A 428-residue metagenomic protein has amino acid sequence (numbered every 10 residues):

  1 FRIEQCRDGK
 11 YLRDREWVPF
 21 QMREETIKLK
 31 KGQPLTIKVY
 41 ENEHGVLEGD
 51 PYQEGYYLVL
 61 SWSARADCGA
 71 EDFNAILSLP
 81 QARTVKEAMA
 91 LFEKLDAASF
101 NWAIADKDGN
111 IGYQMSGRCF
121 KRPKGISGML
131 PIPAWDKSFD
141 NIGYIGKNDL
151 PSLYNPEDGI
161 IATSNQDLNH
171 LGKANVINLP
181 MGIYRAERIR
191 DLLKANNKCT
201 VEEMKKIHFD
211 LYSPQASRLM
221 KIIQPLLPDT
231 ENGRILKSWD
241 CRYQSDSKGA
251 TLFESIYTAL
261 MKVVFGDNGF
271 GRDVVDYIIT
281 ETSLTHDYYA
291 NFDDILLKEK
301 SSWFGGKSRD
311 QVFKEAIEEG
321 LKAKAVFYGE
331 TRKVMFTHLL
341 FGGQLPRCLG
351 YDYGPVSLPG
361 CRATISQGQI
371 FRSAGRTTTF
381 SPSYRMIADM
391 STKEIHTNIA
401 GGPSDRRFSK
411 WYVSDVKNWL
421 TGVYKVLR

Functional and structural regions predicted by a protein language model:
F1-K221, P228-D229, C241-R428: C-terminal/peripheral segments of proteins
